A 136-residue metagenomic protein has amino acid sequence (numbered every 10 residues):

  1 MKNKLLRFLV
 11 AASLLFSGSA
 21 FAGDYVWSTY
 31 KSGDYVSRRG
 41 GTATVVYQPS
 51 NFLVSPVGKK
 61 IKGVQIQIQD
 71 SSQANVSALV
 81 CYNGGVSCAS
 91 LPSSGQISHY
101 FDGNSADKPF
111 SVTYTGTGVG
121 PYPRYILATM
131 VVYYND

Functional and structural regions predicted by a protein language model:
M1-L9: Bacterial N-terminal signal peptides that target proteins for export
L9-S17: Bacterial N-terminal signal peptides
G18-D24: Sec/Tat signal peptide C-region and signal peptidase I cleavage site
S37-P56, G95: Short beta-strands within extracellular/lumenal beta-sheet-rich domains
G58-D70: A short beta-strand element within beta-rich, extracytoplasmic domains of secreted/secretory-pathway proteins
G63, F101-P121: Noncatalytic modules at the cell exterior or secretory-pathway interfaces, chiefly beta-strand-rich lectin/adhesion
S71-C88: Short, surface-exposed beta-strand/strand-loop-strand elements in extracellular ectodomains
S77-Y82, G118-D136: Exposed low-complexity, polar/acidic, P/S/T/G-rich flexible segments that act as propeptides, protease-susceptible
